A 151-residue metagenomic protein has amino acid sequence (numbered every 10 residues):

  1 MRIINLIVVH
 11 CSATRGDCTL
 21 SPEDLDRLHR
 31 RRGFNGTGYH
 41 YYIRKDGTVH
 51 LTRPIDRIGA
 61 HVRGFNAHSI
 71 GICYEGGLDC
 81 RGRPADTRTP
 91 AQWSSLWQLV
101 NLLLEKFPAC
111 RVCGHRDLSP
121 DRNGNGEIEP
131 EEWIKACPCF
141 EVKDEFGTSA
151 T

Functional and structural regions predicted by a protein language model:
M1-R57, N66: Short, conserved "active-site rim" segments that organize catalytic pockets and cofactor/ligand binding
M1-V8, S12, K45-V49, N66-H68 (+1 more regions): Basic/polar, cationic surfaces and motifs that engage anionic cell-wall and phosphate/carboxylate ligands
D56-R63, N101: Short amphipathic alpha-helices and their capping/turn segments at secondary-structure boundaries
I72: Ligand-binding face of N-terminal immunoglobulin V-set domains in extracellular IgSF glycoproteins
